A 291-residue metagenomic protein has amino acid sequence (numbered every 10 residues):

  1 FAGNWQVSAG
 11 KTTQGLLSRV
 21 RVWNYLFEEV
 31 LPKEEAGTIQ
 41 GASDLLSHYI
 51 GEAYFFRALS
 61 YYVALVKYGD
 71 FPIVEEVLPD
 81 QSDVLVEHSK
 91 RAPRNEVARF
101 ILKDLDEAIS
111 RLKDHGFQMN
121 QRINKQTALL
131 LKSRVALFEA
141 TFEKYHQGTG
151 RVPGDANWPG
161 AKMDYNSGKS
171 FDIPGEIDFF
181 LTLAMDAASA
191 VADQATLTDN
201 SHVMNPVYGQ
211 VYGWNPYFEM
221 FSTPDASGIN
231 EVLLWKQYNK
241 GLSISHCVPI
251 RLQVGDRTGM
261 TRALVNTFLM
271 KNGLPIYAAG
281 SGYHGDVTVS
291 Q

Functional and structural regions predicted by a protein language model:
F1, F71, E75, K125-Q126 (+1 more regions): An aromatic- and glycine-enriched ligand-binding surface/loop that stacks and positions planar moieties
F1-Y68, V84-K125: Conserved, well-structured interaction surfaces
N24, E28, S133, S189-A190: Short, acidic/charged, Gly/Pro-enriched secondary-structure junctions
Y54, L129-V135: TPR/Sel1-like alpha-solenoid repeat signature
P79-V86, D164-S167: Short glycine/proline- and charge-enriched loop/turn segments that cap or connect secondary-structure elements
